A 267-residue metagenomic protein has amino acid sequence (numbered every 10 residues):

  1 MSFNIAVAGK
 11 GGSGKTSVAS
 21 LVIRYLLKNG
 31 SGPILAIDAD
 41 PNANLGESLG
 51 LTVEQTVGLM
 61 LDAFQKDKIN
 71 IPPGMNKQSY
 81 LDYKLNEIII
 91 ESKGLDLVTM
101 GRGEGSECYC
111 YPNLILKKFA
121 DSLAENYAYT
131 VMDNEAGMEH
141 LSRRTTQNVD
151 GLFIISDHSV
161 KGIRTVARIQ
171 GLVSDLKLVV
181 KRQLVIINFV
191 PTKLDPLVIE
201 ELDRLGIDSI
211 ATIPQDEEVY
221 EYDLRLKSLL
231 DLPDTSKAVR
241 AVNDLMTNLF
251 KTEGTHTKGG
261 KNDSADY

Functional and structural regions predicted by a protein language model:
F3-P41: Walker A/P-loop phosphate-binding motif and the immediately C-terminal alpha-helix
N4-A6, P33-L35, L95-L97, Y129-V131 (+1 more regions): Residue-level preference for the first positions of well-ordered beta-strands
L21, Y25, S48, R144: Active-site signature of alpha/beta-hydrolase-fold catalytic machinery across serine- and Asp/Cys-nucleophile hydrolases
K28-E91: N-terminal phosphate/diphosphate-binding loop that engages ATP/GTP or pyrophosphate donors across diverse enzyme folds
I69-I71, M100-E104, S228: Short glycine/proline- and acidic residue-enriched helix-loop micro-motifs that form flexible lids or anion-recognition
S79-E87, E91-S92, D96-M132: Cytosolic-facing regulatory segments adjacent to core modules
Y111-T212, E221: Conserved catalytic-core segment of NTP-binding enzymes
S174-Y267: C-terminal lobe/tail of nucleotide-utilizing enzymes
